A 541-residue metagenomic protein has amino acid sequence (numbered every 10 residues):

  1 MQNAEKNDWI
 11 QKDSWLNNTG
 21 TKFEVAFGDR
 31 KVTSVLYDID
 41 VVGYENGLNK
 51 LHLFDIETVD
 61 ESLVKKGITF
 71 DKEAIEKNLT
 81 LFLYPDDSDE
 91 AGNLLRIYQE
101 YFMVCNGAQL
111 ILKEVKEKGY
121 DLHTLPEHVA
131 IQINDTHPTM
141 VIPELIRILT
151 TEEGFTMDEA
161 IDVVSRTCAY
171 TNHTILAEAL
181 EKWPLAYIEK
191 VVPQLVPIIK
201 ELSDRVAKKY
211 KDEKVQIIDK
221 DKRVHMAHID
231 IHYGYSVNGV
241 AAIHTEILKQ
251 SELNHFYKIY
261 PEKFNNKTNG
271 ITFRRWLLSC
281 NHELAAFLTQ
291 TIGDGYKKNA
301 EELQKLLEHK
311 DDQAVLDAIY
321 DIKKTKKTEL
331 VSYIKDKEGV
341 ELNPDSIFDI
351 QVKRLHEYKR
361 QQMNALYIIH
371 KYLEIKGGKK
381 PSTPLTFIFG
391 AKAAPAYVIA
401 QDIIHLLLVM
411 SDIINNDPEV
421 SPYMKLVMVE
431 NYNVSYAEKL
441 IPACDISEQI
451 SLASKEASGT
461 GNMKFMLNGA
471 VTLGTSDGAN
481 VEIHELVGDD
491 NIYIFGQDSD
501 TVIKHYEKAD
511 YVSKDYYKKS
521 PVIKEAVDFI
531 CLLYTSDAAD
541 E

Functional and structural regions predicted by a protein language model:
Q2-L51: Extended, Lys/Arg-enriched charged tracts that mediate electrostatic binding to polyanionic substrates
N49-A130, G270-K305, I322-T325: Function-dense linear segments that define catalytic or interfacial modules in macromolecule-processing proteins
T150-K200, D204, I292-E302, L385-F389: Extended, well-ordered alpha-helical scaffold/bundle regions in very large, multi-domain proteins
P197-A227: Polar, glycine-rich mid-to-C-terminal structural blocks that act as macromolecule-binding/assembly scaffolds
V240-T291, K359-K380: Segments forming glycine/polar-rich beta-alpha architectures that bind adenosine-containing cofactors
S332-A437: Long, K/E/R/D-enriched contiguous segments that form extended
D445-D490: A donor-sugar binding/catalytic signature common to diverse glycosyltransferases and related nucleotide-sugar
Y534-D540: Conserved small/polar residues in nucleotide/adenosyl-binding loops
